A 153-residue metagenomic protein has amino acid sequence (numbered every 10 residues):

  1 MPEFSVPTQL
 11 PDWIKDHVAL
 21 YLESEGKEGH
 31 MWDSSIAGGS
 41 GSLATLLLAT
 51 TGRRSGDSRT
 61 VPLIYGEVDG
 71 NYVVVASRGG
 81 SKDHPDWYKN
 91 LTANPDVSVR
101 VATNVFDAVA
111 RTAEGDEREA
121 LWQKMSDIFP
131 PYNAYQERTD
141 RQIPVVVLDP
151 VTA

Functional and structural regions predicted by a protein language model:
M1-G38: Extreme N-terminal tail/first-helix region
F4-T8, S77-Y132, R138-Q142, P150-T152: Short, structured beta-strand-loop surface elements
D33-I36, Q136-D140: Short coil/turn segments at secondary-structure boundaries
G39, G66-E67, R138-T139: Extracellular/periplasmic catalytic domains that process cell-envelope and extracellular macromolecules
S42-G79: Short beta-strand segments
L46, P144-V146: Short beta-strand micro-motifs in enzyme catalytic cores
